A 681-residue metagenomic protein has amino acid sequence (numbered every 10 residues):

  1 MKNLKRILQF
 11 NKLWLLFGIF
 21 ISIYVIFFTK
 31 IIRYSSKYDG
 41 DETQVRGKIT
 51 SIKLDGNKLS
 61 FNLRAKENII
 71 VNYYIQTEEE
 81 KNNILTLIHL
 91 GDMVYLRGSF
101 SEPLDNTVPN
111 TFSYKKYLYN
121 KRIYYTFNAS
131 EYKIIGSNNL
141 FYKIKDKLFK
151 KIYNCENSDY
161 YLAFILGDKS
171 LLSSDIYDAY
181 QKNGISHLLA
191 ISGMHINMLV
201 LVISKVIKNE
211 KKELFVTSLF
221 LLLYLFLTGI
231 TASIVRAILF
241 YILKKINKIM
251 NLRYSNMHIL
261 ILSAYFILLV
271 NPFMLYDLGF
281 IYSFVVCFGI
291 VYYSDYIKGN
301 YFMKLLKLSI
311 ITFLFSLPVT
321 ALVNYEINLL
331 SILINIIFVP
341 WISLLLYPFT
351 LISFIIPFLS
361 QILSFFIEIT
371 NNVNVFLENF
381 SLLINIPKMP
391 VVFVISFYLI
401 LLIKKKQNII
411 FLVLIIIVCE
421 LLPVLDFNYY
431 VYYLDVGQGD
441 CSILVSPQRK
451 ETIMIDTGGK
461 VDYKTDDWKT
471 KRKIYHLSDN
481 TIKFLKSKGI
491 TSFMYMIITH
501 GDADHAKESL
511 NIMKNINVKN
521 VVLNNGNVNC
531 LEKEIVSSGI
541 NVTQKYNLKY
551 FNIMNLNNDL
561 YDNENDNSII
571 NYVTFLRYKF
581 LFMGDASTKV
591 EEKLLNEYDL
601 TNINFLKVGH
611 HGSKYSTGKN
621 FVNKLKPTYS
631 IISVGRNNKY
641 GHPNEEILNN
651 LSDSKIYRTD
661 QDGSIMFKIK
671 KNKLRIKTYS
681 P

Functional and structural regions predicted by a protein language model:
K2-L8, L13-I23, F127, I176-I332 (+5 more regions): Hydrophobic alpha-helical transmembrane segments in multi-pass membrane proteins
N3-I7, G18-H187, T465-D467, H476-K483 (+7 more regions): Membrane-interface helix/helix-cap signal primarily in integral membrane proteins
N120-F240, K245-I246, L314, M494-Y495 (+4 more regions): Aromatic-rich juxtamembrane segments at the membrane interface
P272-L275, E378-S381, N385, M389-V392 (+3 more regions): Core dinuclear metal-dependent hydrolase active-site scaffold
F288-P387, T628-I632: Alpha-helical transmembrane segments of multi-pass integral membrane proteins
T491-D504, L606-H610: Metallo-beta-lactamase
I497, A503-S537, P627: Active-site HxH/HxHxD metal-binding segment of metal-dependent hydrolases
K593-S664: Cap/insert and terminal regions of metallo-dependent hydrolase folds
